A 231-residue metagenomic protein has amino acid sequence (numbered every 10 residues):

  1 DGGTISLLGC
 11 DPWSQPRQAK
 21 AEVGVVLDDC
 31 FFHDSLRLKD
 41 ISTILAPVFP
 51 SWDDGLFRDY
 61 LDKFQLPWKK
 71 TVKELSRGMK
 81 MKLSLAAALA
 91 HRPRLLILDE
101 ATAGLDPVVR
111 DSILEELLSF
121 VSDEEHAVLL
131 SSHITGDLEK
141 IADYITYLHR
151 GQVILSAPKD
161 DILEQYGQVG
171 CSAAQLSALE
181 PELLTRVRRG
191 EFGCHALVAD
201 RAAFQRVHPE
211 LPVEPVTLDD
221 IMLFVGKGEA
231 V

Functional and structural regions predicted by a protein language model:
D1-L129, H133-G136, K140-H149: ABC transporter nucleotide-binding domains
Q15, S156, A178-L179, V207 (+2 more regions): Residues that scaffold the ATP/ADP-binding catalytic core of kinase and kinase-like folds
V25, E180, P212: Extended interaction regions within the primary functional domain
K39, T135, L176, L218-D219: Alpha-helix N-cap/helix-start and coil->helix boundary motif
L96-E100, Q175-L179, A202-R206: Short, surface-exposed beta-strand/loop "edge" segments at domain boundaries and coil↔beta transitions
L114-V198: ABC transporter nucleotide-binding domain
R188, F192-V231: C-terminal coupling/interaction segments
